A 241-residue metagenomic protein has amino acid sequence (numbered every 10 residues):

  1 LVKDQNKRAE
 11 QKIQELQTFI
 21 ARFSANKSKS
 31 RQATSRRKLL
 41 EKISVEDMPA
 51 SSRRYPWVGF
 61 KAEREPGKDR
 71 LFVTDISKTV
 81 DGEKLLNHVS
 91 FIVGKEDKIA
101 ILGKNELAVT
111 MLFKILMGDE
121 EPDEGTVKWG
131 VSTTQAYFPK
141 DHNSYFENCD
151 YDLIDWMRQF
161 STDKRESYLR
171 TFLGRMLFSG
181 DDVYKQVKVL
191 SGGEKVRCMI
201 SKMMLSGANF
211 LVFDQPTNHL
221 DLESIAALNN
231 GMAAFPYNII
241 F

Functional and structural regions predicted by a protein language model:
L1-D4, F60-F241: ABC ATP-binding cassette signature C-motif
V2-H88, I92-K95: Coupling and communication elements adjacent to P-loop NTPase active sites across diverse families
